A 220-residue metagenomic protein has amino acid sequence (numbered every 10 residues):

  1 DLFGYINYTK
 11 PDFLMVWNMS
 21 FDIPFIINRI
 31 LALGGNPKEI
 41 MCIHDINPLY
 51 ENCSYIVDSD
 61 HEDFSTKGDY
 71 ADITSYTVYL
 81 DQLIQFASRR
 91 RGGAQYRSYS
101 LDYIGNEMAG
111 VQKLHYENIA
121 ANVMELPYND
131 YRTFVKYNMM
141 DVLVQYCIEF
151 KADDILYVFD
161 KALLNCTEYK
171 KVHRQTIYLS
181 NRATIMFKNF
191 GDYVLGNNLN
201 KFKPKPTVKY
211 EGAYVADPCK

Functional and structural regions predicted by a protein language model:
D1-I27: Proline-aspartate-enriched helix->loop->beta-strand connector
Y5, R29, I104-M108: Residues within well-ordered alpha helices
K10, I23, G34-V142: Active-site-proximal helix-loop-helix substrate-binding element of RNase H-like nuclease domains
M15, S20, I84-F86, D141 (+2 more regions): Short, flexible loop/turn elements at secondary-structure junctions
P24, N28-P37, A152, A162-C166: Short secondary-structure boundary/capping segments
N122-K220: Common nucleic-acid-contacting/processivity interface regions adjacent to the catalytic cores of nucleic-acid enzymes
